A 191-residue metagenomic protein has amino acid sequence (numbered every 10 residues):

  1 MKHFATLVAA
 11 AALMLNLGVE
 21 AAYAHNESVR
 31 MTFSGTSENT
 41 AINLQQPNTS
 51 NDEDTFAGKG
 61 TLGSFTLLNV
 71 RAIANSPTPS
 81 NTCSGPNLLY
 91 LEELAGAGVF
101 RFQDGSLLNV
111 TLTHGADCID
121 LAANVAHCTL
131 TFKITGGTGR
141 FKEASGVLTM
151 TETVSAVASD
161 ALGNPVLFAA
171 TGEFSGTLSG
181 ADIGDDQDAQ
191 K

Functional and structural regions predicted by a protein language model:
M1-V8: Bacterial N-terminal signal peptides that target proteins for export
M14-A21: C-terminal segment of classical bacterial N-terminal signal peptides
Y23-K191: Beta-strand-enriched cores of mature, soluble protein domains
